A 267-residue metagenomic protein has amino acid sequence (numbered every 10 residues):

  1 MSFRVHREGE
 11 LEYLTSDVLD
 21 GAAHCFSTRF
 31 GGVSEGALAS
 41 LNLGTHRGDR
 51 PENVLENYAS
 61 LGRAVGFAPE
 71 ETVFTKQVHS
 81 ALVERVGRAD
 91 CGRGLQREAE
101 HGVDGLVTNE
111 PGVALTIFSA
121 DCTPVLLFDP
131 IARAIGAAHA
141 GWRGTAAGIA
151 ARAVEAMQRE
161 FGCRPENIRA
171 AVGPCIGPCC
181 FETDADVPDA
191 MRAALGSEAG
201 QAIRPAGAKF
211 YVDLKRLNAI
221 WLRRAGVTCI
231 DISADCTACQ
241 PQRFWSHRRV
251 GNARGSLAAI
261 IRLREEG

Functional and structural regions predicted by a protein language model:
M1-G267: Active-site microenvironment for binding and transforming phosphate-containing groups
